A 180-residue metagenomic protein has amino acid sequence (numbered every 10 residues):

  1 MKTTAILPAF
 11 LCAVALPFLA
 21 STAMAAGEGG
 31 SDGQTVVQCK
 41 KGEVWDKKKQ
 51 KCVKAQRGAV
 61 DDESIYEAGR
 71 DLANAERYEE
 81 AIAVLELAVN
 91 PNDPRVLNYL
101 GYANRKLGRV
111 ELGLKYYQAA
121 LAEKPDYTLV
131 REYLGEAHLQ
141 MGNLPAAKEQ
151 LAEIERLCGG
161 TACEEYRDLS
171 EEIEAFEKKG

Functional and structural regions predicted by a protein language model:
K2-A5, T22-I65: Long, contiguous interaction/recruitment modules in multidomain scaffold/adaptor proteins
G58-P91, R95: Alpha-helical segment of the N-proximal tetratricopeptide repeat
V89-P91, E123, R156-C158: Structural marker of alpha-solenoid helical repeat scaffolds
D93, Y127, T161-C163: Residue-level recognition of tetratricopeptide repeat
V96-N98, V130, A137, E164: TPR alpha-solenoid repeat register
K148-G180: Terminal, low-structured helical/coil segments at or just beyond the last alpha-helical repeat
